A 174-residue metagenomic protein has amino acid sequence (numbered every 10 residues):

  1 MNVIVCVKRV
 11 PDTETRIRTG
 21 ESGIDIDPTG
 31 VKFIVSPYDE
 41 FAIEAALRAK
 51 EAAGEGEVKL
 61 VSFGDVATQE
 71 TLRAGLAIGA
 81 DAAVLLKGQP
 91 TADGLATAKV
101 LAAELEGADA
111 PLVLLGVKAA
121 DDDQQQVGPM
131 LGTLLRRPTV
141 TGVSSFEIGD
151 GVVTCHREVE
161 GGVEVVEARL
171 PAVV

Functional and structural regions predicted by a protein language model:
M1-V173: N-terminal glycine-rich FAD/FM-binding segment characteristic of electron-transfer flavoproteins
